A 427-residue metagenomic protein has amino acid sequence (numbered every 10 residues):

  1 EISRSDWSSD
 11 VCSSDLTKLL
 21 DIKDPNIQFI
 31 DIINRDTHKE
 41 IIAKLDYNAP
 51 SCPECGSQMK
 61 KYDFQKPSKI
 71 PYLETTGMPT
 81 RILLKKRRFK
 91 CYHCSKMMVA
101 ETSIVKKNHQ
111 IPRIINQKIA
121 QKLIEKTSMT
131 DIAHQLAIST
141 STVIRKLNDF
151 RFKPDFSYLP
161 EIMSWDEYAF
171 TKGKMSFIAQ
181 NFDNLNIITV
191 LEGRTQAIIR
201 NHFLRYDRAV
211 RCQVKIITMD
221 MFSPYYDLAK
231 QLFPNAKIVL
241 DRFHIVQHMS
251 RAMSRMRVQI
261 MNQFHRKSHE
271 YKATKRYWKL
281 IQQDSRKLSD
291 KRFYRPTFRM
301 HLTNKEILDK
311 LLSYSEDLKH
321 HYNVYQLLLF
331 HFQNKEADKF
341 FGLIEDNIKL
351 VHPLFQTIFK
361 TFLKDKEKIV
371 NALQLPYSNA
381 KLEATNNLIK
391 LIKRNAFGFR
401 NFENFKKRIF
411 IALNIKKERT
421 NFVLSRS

Functional and structural regions predicted by a protein language model:
E1-C12: Single conserved hydrophobic/aromatic residue that forms the stacking wall/gate of nucleotide- or nucleobase-binding
S14, L19-Y47: Short helix-coil boundary/hinge micro-motifs
I27-E40, K66-T80: Short Cys/His-rich Zn2+-coordinating modules
L45-A49, L84-R87: Short metal-coordination and nucleic-acid-contact micro-motifs, chiefly zinc-binding Cys/His arrays
A49, E54, K60, L147 (+7 more regions): Acidic/histidine-rich catalytic cores and adjacent linkers of DNA breakage/strand-transfer/modification proteins
G56, K69-M163, E167-K174, R211-V214 (+3 more regions): Short, positively charged, Gly/Tyr-enriched micro-motifs that form contact patches at catalytic or ligand/partner
S103-Q110, N181-T195: Glycine-rich phosphate-binding "P-loop"
I245-R266: Short alpha-helix plus adjacent loop in nuclease-associated cores
